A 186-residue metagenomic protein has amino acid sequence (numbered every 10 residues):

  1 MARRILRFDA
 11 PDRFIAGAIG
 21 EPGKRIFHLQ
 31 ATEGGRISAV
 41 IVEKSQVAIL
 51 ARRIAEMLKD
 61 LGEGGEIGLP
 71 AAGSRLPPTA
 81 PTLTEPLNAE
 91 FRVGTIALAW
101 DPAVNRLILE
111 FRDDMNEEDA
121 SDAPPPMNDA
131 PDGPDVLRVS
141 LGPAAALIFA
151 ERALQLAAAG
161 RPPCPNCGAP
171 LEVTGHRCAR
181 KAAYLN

Functional and structural regions predicted by a protein language model:
M1-D60, G64: The feature marks the first
M1-F27, L69-D129, G133-V136: Intrinsic, low-complexity N-terminal interaction/targeting segments
R25-A31, L50, I54, L107-F111 (+2 more regions): Short, structured motif recognition centered on aromatic/hydrophobic residues
I41, A99, R138-S140: Generic structural detector for well-ordered beta-strands
I49, K59-G62, P70, E151 (+1 more regions): N-terminal auxiliary interaction/assembly segments of multi-subunit proteins
G64-G73, N166: Short, glycine/acidic-rich hinge or "gate" loops at secondary-structure transitions that mediate conformational
M115-R177: Mixed-charge, glycine-accented linear interaction segment located at domain edges/termini
C178-N186: Short cysteine/histidine-rich metal-coordination sites, predominantly Zn2+-binding motifs
